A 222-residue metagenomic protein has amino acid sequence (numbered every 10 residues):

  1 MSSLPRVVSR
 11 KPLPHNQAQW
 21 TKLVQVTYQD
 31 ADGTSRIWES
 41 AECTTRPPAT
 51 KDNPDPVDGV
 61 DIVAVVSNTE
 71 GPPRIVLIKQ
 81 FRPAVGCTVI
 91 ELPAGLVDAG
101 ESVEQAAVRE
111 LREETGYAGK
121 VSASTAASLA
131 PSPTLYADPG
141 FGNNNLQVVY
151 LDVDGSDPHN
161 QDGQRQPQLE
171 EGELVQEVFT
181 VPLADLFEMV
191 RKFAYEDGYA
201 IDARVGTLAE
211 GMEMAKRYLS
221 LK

Functional and structural regions predicted by a protein language model:
M1-Q17, K216-K222: Eukaryotic N-terminal low-complexity, Ser/Thr- and Lys/Arg-rich leader segments that predominantly function as
R6-V8, T34-S40, T50-N53, G71-K79: Short, well-ordered strand-loop elements centered on a beta-strand within folded domains, enriched for acidic residues
P14-V63: Acidic, metal-coordinating catalytic segment for phosphate/diphosphate chemistry, firing primarily on the Nudix
A31-D32, V66-E70, F81, L151-D157 (+1 more regions): Short loop segments at secondary-structure junctions
N53-V66, E70-R109, E113, P133 (+1 more regions): Conserved Nudix-box catalytic region and its N-terminal flanking loop in Nudix hydrolases and closely related
V85-T88, A99, A130-L135, P139-V153 (+1 more regions): Nudix hydrolase/Nudix homology domain
E114, A118: Short alpha-helical functional segments enriched in proximate histidine and acidic residues
G119-P131: A short coil-to-beta-strand element that immediately follows conserved catalytic motifs
